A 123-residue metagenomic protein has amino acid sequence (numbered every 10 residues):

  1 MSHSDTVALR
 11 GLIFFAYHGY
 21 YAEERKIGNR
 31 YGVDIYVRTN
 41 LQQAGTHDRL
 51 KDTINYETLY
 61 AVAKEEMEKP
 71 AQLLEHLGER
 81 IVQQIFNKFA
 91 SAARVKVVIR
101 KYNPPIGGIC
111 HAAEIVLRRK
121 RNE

Functional and structural regions predicted by a protein language model:
M1-E123: N-terminal, polar/charged subdomain of small-to-medium soluble alpha/beta proteins
